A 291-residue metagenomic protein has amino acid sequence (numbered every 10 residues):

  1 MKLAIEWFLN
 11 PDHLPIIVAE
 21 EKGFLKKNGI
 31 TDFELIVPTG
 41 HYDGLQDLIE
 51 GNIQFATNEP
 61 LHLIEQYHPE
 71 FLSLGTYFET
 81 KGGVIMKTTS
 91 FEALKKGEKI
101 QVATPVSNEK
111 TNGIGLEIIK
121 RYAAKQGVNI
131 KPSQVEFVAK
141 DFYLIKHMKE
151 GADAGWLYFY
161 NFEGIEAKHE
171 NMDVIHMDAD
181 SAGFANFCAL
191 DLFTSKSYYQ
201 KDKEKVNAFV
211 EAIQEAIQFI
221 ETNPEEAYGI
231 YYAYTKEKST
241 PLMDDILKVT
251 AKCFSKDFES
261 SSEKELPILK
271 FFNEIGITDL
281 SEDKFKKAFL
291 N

Functional and structural regions predicted by a protein language model:
M1-F137, G151-W156, M177, N186: Short, glycine-/small- and polar/acidic-enriched structural segments that line small-molecule recognition paths
L14-I17, G23, Q46, E50 (+9 more regions): Solvent-exposed, polar/charged alpha-helical surfaces in well-ordered, non-transmembrane soluble domains, broadly
K27, K96, S181-A185, K252-S262: Short, solvent-exposed loop/beta-turn-alpha elements that line the ligand-binding surface or hinge of extracytoplasmic
N28-G29, N52, T57, Y67 (+6 more regions): Sec/Tat-exported extracytoplasmic proteins
P60-L61, Y143-Y234: Pocket-lining segment of extracytoplasmic ligand-binding domains
G127-V135, T235-K248, I277-F285: Short, surface-exposed acidic
D202-I275: Secondary-structure end/capping motifs
L266-N291: Conserved C-terminal helix/tail region of periplasmic/extracytoplasmic solute-binding proteins
